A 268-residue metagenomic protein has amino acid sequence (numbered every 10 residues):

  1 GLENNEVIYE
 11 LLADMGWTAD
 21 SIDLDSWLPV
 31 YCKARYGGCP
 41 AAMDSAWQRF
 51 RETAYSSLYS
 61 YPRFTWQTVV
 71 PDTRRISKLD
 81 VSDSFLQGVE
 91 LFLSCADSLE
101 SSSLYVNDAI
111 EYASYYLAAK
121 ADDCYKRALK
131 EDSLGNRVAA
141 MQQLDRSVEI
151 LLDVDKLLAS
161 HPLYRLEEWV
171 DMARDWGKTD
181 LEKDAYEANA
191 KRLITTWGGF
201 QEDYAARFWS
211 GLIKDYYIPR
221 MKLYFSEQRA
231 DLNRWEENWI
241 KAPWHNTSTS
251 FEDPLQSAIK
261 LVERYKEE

Functional and structural regions predicted by a protein language model:
G1-E268: Substrate-binding groove of N-acetylhexosamine-processing glycoside hydrolases
